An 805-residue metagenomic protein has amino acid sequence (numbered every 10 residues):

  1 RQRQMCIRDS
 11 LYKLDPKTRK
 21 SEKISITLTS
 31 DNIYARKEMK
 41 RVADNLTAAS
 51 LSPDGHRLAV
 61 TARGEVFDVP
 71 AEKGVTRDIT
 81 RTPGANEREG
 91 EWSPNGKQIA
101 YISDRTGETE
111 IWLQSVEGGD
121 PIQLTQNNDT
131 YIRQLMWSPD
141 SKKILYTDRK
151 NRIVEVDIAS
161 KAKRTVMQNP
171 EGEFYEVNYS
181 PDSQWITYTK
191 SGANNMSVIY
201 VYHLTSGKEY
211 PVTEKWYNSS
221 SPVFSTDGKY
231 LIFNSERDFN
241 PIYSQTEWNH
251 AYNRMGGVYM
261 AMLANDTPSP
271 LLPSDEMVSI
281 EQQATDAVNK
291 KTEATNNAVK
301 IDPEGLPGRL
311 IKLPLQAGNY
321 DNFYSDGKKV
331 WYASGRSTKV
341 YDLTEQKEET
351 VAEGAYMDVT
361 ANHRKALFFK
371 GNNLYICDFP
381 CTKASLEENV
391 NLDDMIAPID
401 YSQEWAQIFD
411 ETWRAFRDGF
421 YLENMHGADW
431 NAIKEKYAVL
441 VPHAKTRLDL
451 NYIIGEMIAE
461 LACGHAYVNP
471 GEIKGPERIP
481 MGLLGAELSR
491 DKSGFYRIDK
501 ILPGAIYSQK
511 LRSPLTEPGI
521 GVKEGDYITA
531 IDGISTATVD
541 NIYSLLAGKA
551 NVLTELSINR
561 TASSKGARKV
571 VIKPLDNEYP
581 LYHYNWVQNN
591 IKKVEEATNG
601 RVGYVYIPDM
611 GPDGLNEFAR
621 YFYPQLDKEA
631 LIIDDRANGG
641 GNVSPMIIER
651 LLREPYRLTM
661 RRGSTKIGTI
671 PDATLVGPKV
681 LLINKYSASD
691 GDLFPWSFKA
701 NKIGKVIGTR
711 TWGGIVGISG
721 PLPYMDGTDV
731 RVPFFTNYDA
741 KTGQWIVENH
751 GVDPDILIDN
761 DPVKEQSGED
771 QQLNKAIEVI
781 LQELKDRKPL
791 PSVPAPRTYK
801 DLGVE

Functional and structural regions predicted by a protein language model:
R1, K17-D44, P70-R88, S93 (+13 more regions): Multi-bladed beta-propeller domains
Q2-I7: Short, small-residue-biased leader/transition segments that mark boundaries at the very start of proteins
P53-D54, P94-N95, P139-D140, P181-D182 (+3 more regions): Residue-level detector of Asp-centered blade-edge/turn motifs that repeat once per structural unit in beta-propeller
L58, I99, S141-I144, S183-I186 (+3 more regions): Hydrophobic beta-strand positions that form the internal "hydrophobic ladder" of WD40/Gbeta-like beta-propeller blades
P442-D499, S564-N590, I777-E778, Q782-V804: Extended, small/polar residue-biased N-terminal targeting/export presequences and adjacent propeptide/linker tracts
R478-T538, P612, F735-T736: PDZ/PDZ-like domain segments forming the peptide/carboxylate-binding groove, activating on the N-terminal beta-strands
S508-L515, T529, I534-M725, E765-E769 (+1 more regions): Cleft-lining beta-strand/loop regions that shape enzyme active-site pockets
